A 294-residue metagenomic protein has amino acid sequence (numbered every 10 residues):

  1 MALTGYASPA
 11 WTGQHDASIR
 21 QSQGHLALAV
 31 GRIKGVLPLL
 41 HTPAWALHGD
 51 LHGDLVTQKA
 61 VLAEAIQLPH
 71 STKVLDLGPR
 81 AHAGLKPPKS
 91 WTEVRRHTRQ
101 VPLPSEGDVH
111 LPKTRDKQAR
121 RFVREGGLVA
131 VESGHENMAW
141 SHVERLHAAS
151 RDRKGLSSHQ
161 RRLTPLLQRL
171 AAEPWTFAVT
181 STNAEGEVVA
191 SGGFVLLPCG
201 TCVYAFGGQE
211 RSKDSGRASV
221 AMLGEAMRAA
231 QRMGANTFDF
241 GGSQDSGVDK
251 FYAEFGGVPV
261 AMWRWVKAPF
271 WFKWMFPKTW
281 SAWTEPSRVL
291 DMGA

Functional and structural regions predicted by a protein language model:
M1-V36, P79-V101, E106-D214: A conserved beta-strand-loop-helix scaffold within acyl/acetyltransferase catalytic domains
H15-A17, L68-T72, T176, R232-A235: Short, high-confidence coil segments that cap the C-terminus of an alpha-helix and link into the following beta-strand
I33-V36, A83-D108, R232-A294: Active-site/acyl-donor-binding loops of N-acyltransferases
K34-A44: Conserved acyl-donor/pantetheine-binding loop and adjacent beta-alpha core of acyl/acetyltransferases and related
A44-G84: A gly/proline- and charged-residue-enriched helix-loop-helix capping module
G53-D54, R99-V101, R124-E125, G155-S158 (+5 more regions): Glycine-rich loops and low-complexity Gly/Arg-rich segments that provide flexible linkers or classic glycine-based
T57, A139, G247-V248: Short phosphate-engaging motifs
V61-E64, P165-L167, E173-P277: Aromatic (often tryptophan-rich) hydrophobic motifs at membrane interfaces
